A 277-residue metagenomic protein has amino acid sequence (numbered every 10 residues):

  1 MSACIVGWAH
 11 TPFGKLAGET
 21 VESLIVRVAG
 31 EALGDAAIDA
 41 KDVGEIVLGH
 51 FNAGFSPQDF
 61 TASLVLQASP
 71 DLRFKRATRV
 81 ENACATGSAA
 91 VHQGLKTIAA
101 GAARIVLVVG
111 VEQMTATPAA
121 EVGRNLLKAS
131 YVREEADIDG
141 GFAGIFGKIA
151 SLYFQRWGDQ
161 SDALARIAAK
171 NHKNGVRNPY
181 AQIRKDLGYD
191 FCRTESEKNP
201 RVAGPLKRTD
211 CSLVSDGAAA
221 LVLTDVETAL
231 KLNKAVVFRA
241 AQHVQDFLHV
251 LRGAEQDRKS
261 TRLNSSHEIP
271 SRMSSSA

Functional and structural regions predicted by a protein language model:
M1-E22, E31, V132-A136, A165-A169 (+1 more regions): Condensing-enzyme catalytic core mediating Claisen C-C bond formation in acyl metabolism
C4, L16, N52-V109, Q113-I145 (+2 more regions): Conserved catalytic cysteine-centered active-site region of acyl-thioester-dependent Claisen-condensing enzymes
G7-G54: N-terminal beta1-alpha1-beta2 module of alpha/beta enzyme domains
E22-A37, T61-A62, A90, F146-A150 (+1 more regions): Short, well-ordered amphipathic alpha-helical segments that serve as non-catalytic structural scaffolds within diverse
G30-G44, Y153-G158, L230-K231, R262: Phosphate/pyrophosphate-binding loops at sites that engage ATP/ADP/AMP, CoA/4′-phosphopantetheine, polyphosphate
A40-H50, R76-N82, V106-V111, D162-A169 (+2 more regions): Beta-strand segments within the central parallel beta-sheet cores of soluble alpha/beta enzyme folds
E81-E112, G144-N178, L221-E227: Active-site-proximal alpha-helical scaffold in enzymes
K259, L263-A277: Single conserved hydrophobic/aromatic residue that forms the stacking wall/gate of nucleotide- or nucleobase-binding
